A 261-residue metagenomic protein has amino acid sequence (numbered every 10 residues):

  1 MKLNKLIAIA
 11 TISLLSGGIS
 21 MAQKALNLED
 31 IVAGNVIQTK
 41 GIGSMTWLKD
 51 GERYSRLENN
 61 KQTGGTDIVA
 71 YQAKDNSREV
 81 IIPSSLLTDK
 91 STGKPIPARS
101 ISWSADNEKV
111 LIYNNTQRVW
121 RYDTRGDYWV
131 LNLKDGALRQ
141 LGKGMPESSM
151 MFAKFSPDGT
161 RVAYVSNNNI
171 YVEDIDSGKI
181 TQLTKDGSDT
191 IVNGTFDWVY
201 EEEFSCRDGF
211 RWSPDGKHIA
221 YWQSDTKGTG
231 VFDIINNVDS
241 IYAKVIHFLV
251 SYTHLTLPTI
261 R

Functional and structural regions predicted by a protein language model:
M1-A8: Bacterial N-terminal signal peptides that target proteins for export
A8-G17: Bacterial N-terminal signal peptides
S20-L255, R261: Beta-propeller folds
